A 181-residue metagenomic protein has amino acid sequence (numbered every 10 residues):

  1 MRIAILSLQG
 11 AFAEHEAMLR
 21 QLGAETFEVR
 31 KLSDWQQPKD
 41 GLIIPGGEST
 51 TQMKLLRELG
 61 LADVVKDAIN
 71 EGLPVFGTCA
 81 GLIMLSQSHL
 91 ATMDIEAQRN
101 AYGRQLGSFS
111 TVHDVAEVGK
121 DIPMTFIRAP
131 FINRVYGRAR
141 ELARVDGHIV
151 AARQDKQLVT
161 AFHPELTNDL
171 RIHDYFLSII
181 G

Functional and structural regions predicted by a protein language model:
M1-E58, D67, L170-D174, S178-G181: N-terminal beta1-alpha1 cap of cysteine-dependent amidohydrolase-like domains
M1-R2, G119-I122, A152-L158: Beta-strand-turn-beta hairpins that frame and shape the catalytic cleft of phosphate-ester-processing enzymes
G10, F131-G181: C-terminal and late-domain segments of enzyme folds
I43-P45, F126, V159-A161: Structural motif
E48-D114: Cysteine-nucleophile active-site neighborhood
H89-H148: Pocket-forming structural segment of enzyme catalytic cores
